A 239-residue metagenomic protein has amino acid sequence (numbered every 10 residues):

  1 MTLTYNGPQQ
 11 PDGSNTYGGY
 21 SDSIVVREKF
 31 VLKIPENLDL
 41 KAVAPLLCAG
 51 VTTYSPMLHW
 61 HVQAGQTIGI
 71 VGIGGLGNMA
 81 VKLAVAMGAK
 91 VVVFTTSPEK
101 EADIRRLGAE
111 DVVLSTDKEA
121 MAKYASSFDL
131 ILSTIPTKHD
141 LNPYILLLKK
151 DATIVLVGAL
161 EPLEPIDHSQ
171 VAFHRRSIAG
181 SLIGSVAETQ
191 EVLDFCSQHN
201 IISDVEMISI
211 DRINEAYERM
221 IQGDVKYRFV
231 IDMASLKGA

Functional and structural regions predicted by a protein language model:
M1-V31: Glycine-rich phosphate/adenylate-binding loop and adjacent beta-alpha elements of nucleotide- or dinucleotide-binding
S14-Y20, E36-H59, V71-M79: A glycine-rich, Thr/Ser-enriched phosphate-binding loop motif common to dinucleotide/cofactor-binding enzymes
V31-L40, Q66, R175-S177: Glycine/charged-rich beta-loop-alpha catalytic/anionic-binding loops adjacent to active sites
A64-I73, L83-P143: Adenosine-nucleotide cofactor-binding segment
L148-K149: Helix-to-beta-strand junctions that scaffold the AdoMet/dcAdoMet cofactor pocket in Class I SAM-dependent enzymes
A152-T153: Glycine-centered, small-residue-biased loops immediately flanking beta-strands in adenine/cofactor-binding cores
G158-R175, V186-D194: Rossmann-fold NAD(P)-binding glycine/threonine-rich loop
V186-A239: C-terminal hydrophobic helical "lid"/dimerization subdomain of Rossmann-like NAD(P)H-dependent oxidoreductases
